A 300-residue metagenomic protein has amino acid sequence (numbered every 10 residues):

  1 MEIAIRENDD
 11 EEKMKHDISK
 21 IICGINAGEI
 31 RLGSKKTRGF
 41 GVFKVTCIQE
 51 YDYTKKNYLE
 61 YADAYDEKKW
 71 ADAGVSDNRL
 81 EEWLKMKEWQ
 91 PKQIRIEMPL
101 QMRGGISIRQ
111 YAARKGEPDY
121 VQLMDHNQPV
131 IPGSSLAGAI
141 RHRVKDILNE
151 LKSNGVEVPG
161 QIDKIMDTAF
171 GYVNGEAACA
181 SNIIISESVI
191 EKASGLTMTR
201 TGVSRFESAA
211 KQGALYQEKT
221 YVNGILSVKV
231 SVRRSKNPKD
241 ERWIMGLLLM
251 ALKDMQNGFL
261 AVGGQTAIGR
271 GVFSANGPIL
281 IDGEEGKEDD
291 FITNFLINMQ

Functional and structural regions predicted by a protein language model:
M1-Q300: Small/polar/charged residue-enriched interaction surfaces, especially the RNA/DNA-contacting tracks of RNP/CRISPR
